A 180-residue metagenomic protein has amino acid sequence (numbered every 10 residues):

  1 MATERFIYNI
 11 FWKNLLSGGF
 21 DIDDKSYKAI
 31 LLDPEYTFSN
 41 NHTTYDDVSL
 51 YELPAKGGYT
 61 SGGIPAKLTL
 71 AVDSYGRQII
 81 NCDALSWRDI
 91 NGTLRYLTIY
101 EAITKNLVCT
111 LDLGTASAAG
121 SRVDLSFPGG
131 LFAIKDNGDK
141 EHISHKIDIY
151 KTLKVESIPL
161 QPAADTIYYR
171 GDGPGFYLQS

Functional and structural regions predicted by a protein language model:
M1-R95, A102-I149: Small cysteine-rich, disulfide-bonded extracellular modules of the LU/uPAR three-finger superfamily and closely related
D24-K28, L94-L97, A163-I167, G173-P174: Short, surface-exposed beta-edge/turn micro-motifs
E101-A102, R170: Acidic/polar residues at beta-strand termini and the immediately following turn/coil
D148-S180: Surface-exposed receptor/substrate recognition regions of extracellular proteins
